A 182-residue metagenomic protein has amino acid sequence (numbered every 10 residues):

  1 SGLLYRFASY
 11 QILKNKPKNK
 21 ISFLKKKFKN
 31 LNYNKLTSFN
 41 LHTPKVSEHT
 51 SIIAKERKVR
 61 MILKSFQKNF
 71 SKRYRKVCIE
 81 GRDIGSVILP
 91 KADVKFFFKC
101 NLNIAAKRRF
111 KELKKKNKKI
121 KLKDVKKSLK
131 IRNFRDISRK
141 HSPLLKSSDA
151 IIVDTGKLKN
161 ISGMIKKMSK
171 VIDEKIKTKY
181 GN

Functional and structural regions predicted by a protein language model:
L3-K76, D83, V87, N103 (+6 more regions): ATP-dependent small-molecule kinase phosphotransfer cores that center on conserved nucleotide phosphate-binding segments
P90-A92: Phosphate-binding loop of NTP-binding sites
V94, K146-I161: Phosphate-binding beta-loop-alpha motif at adenosine-nucleotide cofactor sites
F98-N101: Conserved AAA+ ATPase "SRH/arginine-finger" region at the nucleotide-binding site
K118: Conserved P-loop NTPase mechanochemical-coupling segment
K121-D124, L129, L145-I152: Conserved beta-strand/loop subsegment of P-loop NTPase cores
I176-N182: ATP-dependent carboxylate-amine ligase
